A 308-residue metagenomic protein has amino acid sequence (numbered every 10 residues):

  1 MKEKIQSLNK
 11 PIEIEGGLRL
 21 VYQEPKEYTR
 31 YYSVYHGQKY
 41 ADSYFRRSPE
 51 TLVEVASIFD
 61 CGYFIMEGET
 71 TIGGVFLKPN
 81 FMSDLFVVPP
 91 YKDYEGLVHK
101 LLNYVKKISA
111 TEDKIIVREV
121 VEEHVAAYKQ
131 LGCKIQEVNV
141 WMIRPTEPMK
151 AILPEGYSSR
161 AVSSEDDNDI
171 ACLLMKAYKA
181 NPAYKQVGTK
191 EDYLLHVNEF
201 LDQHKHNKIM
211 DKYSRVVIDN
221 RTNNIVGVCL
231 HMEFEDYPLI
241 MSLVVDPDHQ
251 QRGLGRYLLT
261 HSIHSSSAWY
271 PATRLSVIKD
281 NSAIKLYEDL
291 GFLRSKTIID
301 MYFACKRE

Functional and structural regions predicted by a protein language model:
M1-I14, Y91-Y157, S163, I299-F303: Acyl-donor-binding surface of acyltransferase catalytic domains
E3-S33, S158-K185: A short beta-loop-alpha structural element at the N-terminal edge of CoA-dependent acyl/N-acetyltransferase catalytic
Y22, R46-K106, G227-M241: Conserved donor-binding loop and adjoining core beta-sheet/short helix segment in diverse acyl/aminoacyl transferases
R46-V55, L77-F81, Y184-P238, L243: A conserved beta-strand-loop-helix scaffold within acyl/acetyltransferase catalytic domains
D60, A110-E112, Y270: Short, high-confidence coil segments that cap the C-terminus of an alpha-helix and link into the following beta-strand
D93-K107, V245, Q251-H264, E288-D289: Conserved acetyl-CoA-binding loop-helix of GNAT-fold acetyltransferases
I115-V125, P247, R274-K285, M301-R307: Conserved beta-strand-loop-alpha-helix junction that forms the acyl-donor binding cleft
V120-E137, R256, K279-K296: Conserved active-site alpha-helix within GNAT-family acetyltransferase domains
